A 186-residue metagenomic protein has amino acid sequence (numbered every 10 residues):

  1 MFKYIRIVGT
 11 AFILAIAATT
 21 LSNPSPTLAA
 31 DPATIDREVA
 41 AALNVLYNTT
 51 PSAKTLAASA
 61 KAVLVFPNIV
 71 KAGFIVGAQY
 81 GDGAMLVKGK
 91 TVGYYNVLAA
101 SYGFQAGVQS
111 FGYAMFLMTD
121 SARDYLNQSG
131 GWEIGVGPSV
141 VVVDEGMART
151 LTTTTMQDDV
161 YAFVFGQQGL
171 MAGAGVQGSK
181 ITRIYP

Functional and structural regions predicted by a protein language model:
M1-I13, T19: Bacterial N-terminal signal peptides that target proteins for export
I16-P26: C-terminal segment of classical bacterial N-terminal signal peptides
L28-P186: Small-residue-enriched, tightly packed secondary-structure blocks
